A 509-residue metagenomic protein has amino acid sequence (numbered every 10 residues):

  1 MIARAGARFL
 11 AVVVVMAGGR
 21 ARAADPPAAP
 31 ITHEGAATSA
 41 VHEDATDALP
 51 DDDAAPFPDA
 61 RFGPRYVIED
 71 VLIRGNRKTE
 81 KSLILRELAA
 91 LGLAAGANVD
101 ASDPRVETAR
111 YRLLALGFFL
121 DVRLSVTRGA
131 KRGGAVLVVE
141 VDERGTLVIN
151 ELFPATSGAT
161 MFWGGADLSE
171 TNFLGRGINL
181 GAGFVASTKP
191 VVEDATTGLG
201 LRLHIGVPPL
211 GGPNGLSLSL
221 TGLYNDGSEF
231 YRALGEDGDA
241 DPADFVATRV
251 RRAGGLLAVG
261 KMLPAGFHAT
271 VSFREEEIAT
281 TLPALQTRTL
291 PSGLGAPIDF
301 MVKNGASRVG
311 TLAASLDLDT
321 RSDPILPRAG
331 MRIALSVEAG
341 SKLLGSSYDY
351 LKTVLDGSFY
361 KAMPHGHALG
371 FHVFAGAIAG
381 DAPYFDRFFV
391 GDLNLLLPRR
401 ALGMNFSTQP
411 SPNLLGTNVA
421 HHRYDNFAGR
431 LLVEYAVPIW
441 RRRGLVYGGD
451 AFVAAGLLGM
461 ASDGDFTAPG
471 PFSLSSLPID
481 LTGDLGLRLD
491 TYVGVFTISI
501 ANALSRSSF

Functional and structural regions predicted by a protein language model:
R8-A17: Bacterial N-terminal signal peptides
G19-A23: Sec/Tat signal peptide C-region and signal peptidase I cleavage site
A24-M161, A166-D167, N179-P209, A253 (+9 more regions): Periplasmic polypeptide-binding modules associated with outer-membrane biogenesis and secretion
P26, R123, K131-A313, R321 (+4 more regions): Gram-negative/organellar outer-membrane beta-barrel architecture
R77, A130, G211-P213, P364 (+1 more regions): A generic beta-sheet turn/junction motif
D167-S169, H204-G206, L256-A258, S315-D317 (+4 more regions): Outer-membrane beta-barrel architecture
L294-G305, V309-F472: C-terminal outer-membrane beta-barrel translocator/porin domains of Gram-negative envelope proteins and their
L316, H367, V373, A377-A379 (+1 more regions): Predominantly the C-terminal beta-signal and adjacent terminal strand-loop region of outer-membrane beta-barrel
